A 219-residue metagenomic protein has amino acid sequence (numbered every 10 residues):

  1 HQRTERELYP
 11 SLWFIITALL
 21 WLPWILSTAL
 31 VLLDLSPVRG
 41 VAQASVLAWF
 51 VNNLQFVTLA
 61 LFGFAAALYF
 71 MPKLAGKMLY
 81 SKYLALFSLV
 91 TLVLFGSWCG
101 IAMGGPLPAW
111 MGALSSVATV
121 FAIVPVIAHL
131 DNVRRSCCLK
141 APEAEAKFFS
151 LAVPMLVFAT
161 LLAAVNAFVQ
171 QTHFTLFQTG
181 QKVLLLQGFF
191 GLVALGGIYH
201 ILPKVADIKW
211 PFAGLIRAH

Functional and structural regions predicted by a protein language model:
H1-W13, V31-L47, F62-L86, I101-M111 (+3 more regions): Juxtamembrane membrane-water interface segments of multi-pass membrane proteins, especially cytoplasmic-side
L12-L32, A60, S88-S97, V120-P125 (+2 more regions): Alpha-helical transmembrane segments of multi-pass integral membrane proteins
T17, I25-T28, N53, A102 (+2 more regions): Short, isolated positions within intrinsically disordered regulatory regions of eukaryotic proteins
A48-L61, M111-V124, T179-F190: Alpha-helical transmembrane segments of polytopic membrane proteins
